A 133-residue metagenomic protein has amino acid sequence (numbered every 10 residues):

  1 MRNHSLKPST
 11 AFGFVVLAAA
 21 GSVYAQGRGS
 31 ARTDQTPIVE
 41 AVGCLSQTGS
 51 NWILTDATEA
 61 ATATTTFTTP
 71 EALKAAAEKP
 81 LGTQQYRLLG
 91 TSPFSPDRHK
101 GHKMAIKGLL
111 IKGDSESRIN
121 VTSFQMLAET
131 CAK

Functional and structural regions predicted by a protein language model:
M1-F12: Bacterial N-terminal signal peptides that target proteins for export
T10-S22: Hydrophobic alpha-helical targeting segments used for export or membrane insertion
G21-K133: Conserved RNA-binding domains used in RNP assembly and mRNA/RNA metabolism
